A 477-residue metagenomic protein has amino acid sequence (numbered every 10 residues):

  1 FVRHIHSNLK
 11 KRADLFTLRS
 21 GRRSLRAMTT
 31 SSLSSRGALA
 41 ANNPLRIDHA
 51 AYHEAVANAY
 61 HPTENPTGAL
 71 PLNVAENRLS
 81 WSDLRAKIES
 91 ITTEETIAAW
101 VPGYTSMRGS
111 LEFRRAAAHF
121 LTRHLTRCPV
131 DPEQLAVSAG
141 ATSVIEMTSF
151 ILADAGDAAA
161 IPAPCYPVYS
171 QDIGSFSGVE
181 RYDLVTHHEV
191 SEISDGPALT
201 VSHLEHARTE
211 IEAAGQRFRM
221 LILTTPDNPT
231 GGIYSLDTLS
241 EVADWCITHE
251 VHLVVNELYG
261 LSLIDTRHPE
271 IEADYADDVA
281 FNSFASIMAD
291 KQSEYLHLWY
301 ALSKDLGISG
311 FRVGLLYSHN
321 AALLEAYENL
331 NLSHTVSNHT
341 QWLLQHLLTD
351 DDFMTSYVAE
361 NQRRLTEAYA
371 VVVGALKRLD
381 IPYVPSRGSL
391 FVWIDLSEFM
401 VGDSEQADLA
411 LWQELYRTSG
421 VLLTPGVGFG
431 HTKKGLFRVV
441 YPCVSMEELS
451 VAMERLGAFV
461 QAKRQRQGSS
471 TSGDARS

Functional and structural regions predicted by a protein language model:
F1-L39, G196-A198, Q465-S477: Eukaryotic N-terminal targeting leaders
S31-G140, T200, L348-D350, A462-K463: N-terminal small-domain helix-loop-helix segment of the aminotransferase-like
A98-T248, G260-D290, E454, G468 (+1 more regions): Conserved core of the PLP fold type I
L111, H119, P129, K291-Q292 (+3 more regions): PLP-dependent enzyme catalytic core of the Aspartate aminotransferase-like
I161, D183, V255, L423-P425: Hydrophobic residues in well-ordered beta-strands that form the structural core
T248-H249, L379, S419, K463: Helix C-cap/helix->beta junction micro-motif
Y295-G388: PLP-dependent aminotransferase class I/II
L365-T366, L379-T418, C443: Conserved PLP-binding catalytic core of the aspartate aminotransferase-like
